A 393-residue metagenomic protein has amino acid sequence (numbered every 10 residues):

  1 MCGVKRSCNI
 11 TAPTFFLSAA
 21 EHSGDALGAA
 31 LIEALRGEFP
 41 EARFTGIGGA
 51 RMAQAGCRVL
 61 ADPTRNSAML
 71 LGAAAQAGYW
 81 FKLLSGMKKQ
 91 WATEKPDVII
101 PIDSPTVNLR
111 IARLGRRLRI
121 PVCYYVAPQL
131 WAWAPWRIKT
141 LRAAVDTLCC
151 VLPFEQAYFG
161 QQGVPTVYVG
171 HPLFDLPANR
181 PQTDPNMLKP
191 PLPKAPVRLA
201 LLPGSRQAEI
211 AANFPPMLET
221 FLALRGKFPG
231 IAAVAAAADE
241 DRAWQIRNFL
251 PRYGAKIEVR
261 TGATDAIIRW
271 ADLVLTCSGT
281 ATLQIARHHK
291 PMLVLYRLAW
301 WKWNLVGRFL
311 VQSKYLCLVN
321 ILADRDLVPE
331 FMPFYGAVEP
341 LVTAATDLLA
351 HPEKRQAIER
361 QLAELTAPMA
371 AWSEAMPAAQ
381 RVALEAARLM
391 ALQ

Functional and structural regions predicted by a protein language model:
C2-Q393: Nucleotide-activated sugar donor-binding and catalytic core shared by glycosyltransferases and related lipid-linked
